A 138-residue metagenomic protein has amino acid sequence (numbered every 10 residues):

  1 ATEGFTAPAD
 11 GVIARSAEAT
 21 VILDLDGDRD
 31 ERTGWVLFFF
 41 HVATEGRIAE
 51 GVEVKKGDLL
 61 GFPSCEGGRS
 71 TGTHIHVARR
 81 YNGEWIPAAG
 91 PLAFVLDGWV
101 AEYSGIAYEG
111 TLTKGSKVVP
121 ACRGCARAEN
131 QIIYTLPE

Functional and structural regions predicted by a protein language model:
A1-T2, T6-E50, R69-R79: Zn2+-dependent peptidoglycan hydrolase active-site motif and core
E31, G61, V118-A121: Secretory pathway export signals and precursors
F39, V54, L60: Short alpha-helical segments in extracytoplasmic peptidoglycan/chitin-binding modules and envelope-associated proteins
A49-K55, T73, A78-E138: Acidic, glycine-rich catalytic/binding loops that coordinate metals and/or anionic ligands
L59, S64-C65: Short, surface-exposed secondary-structure boundary micro-motifs
